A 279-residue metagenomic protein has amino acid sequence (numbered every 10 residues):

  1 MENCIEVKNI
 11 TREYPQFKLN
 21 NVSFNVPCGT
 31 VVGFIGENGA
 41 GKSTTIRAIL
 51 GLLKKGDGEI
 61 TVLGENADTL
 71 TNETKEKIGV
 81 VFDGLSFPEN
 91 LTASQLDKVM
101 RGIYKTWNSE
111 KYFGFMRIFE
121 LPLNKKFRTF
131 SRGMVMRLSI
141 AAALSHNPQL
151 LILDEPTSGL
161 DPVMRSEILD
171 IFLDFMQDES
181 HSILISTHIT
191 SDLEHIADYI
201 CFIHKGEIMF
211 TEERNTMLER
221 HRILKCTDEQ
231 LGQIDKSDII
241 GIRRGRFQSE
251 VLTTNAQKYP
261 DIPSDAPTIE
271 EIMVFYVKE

Functional and structural regions predicted by a protein language model:
V7-I10, F17-P27, F34, G58: Conserved beta-strand
G36-G41: Walker A (P-loop) phosphate-binding loop of ABC-type ATPase nucleotide-binding domains
L50: Helix-to-loop junction immediately C-terminal to a conserved catalytic motif
G58-T69, E73-T74: Conserved ABC transporter NBD signature motif
V80-L138: ABC-family P-loop ATPase nucleotide-binding domains
L151-E155, L160: Catalytic Walker B motif of ABC-type/P-loop ATPase nucleotide-binding domains
L169-T253: ABC transporter nucleotide-binding domain
